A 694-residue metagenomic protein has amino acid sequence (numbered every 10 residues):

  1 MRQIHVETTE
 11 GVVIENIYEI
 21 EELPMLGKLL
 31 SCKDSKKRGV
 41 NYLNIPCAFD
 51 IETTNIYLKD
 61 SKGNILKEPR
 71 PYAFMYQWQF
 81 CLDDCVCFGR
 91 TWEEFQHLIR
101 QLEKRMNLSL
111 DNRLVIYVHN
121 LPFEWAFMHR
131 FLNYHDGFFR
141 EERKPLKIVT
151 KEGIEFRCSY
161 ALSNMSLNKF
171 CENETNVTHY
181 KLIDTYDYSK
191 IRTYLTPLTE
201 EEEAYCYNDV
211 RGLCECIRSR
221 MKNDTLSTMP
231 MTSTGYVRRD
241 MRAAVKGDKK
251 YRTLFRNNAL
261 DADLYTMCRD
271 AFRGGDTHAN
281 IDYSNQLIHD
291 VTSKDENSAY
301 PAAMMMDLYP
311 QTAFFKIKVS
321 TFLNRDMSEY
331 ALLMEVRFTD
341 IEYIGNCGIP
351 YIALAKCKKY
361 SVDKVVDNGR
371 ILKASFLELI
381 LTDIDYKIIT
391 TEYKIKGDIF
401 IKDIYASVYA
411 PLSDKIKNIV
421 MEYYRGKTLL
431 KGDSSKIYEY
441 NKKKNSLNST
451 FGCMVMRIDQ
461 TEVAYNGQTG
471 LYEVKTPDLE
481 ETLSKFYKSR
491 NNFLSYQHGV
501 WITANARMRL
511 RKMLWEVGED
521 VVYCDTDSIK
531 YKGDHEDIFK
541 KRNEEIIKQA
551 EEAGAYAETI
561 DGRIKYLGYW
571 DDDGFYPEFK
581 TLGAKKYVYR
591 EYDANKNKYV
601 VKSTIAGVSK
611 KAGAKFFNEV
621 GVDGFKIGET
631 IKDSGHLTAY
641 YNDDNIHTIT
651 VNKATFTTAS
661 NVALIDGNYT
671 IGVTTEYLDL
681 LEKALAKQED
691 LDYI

Functional and structural regions predicted by a protein language model:
M1-C47, I51: N-terminal accessory regions of nucleic-acid-interacting proteins
D34-S35, N55-Y57, G426-T428: Short amphipathic beta-strand and strand-loop transition segments with alternating hydrophobic
Y42-L43, S61-H119, A126-I694: Conserved acidic
I51-Y57, I65-K67: Ser/Thr-glycine-rich phosphate-binding loops at phosphate-binding pockets of nucleotides, nucleotide cofactors
